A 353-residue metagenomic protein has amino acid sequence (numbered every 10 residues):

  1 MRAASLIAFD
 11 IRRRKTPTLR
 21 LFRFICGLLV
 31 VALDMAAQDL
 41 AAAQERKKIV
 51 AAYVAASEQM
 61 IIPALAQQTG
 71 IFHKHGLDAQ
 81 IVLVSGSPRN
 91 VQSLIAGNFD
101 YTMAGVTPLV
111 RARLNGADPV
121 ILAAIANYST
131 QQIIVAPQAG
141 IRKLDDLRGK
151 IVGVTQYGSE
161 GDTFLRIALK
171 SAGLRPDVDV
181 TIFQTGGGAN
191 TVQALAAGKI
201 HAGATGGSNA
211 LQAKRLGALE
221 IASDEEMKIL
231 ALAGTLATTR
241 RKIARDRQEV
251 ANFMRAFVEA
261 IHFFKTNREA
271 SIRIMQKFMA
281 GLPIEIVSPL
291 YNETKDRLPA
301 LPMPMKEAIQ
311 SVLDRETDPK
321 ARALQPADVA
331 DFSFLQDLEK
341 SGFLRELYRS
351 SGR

Functional and structural regions predicted by a protein language model:
M1-L21: N-terminal secretory signal peptides that target proteins for export/translocation
R2, P17, D34-A36, A41: Position-driven detector of the extreme protein N-terminus
F22-A37: Bacterial N-terminal signal peptides
L40-A197, H201-G207, L219-L230: Short, glycine-/small- and polar/acidic-enriched structural segments that line small-molecule recognition paths
Q80, V180-T181, P289-T294, L324-E339: Short linear loop/turn motifs
T107, A139, A189-A280: Pocket-lining segment of extracytoplasmic ligand-binding domains
R245-L324: Secondary-structure end/capping motifs
D314-R353: Conserved C-terminal helix/tail region of periplasmic/extracytoplasmic solute-binding proteins
